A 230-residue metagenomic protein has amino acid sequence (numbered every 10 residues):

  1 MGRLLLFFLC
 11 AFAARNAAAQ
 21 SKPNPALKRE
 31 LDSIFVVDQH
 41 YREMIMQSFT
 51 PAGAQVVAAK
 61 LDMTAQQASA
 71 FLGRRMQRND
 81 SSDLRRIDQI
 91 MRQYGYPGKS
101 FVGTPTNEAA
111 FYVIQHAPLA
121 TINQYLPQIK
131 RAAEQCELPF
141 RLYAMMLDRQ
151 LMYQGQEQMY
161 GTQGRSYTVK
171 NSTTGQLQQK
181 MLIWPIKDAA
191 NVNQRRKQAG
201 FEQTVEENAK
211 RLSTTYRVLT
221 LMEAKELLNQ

Functional and structural regions predicted by a protein language model:
M1-P23: Bacterial Sec-dependent N-terminal signal peptides
A13, A68-S69, G175-Q178: Flexible glycine/proline-enriched surface loops and loop-helix/loop-strand junctions
S21-E157, G161: N-terminal helix-rich structural modules
N107-Y112, T173-Q179: Surface-exposed aromatic
Y153, S166-V169, T174: Short helix/strand-capping turn motifs
Y160-T162, Y167, L212-Y216: Compositional signal for N-terminal targeting/processing segments
Q178-Q194: Short acidic, Pro/Gly- and aromatic-enriched capping/linker segments at domain boundaries
A189-Q230: A cross-kingdom marker for long, charged
